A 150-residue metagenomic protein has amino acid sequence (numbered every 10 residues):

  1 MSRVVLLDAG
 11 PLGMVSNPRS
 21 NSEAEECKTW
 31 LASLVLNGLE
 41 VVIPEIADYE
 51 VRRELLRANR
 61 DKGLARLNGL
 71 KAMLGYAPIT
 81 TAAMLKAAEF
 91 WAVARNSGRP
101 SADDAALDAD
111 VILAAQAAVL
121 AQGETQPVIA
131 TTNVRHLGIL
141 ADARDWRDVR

Functional and structural regions predicted by a protein language model:
M1-I43, R53-G69: Short, well-structured N-terminal submotif of metal-dependent ribonuclease cores
L12, D48-V51, M84, L137: A generic structural signal for short hydrophobic patches within well-formed alpha-helices
N17-E23, R99-A106: Short, flexible/disordered intra-domain loops and linkers
N21, A32-N37, A94-R99, A118-Q126 (+1 more regions): Alpha-helix termini
I43, P78, D108, T131-T132: Short beta-strand scaffold positions
V51, A105-P127: Acidic, metal-associated active-site segment
M73-A102: Acidic catalytic patch
L137-A143: Short loop/helix-cap segments at secondary-structure boundaries that form the rim of catalytic
